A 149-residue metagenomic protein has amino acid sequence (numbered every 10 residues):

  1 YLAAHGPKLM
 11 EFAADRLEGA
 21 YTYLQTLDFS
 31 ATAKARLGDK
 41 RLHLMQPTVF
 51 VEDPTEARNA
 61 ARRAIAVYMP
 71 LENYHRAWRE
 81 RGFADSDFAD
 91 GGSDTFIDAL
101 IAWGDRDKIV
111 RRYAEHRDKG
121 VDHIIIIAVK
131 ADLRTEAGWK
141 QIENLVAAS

Functional and structural regions predicted by a protein language model:
Y1-S149: Active-site-adjacent structural elements that line small-molecule/cofactor binding pockets in enzymes
